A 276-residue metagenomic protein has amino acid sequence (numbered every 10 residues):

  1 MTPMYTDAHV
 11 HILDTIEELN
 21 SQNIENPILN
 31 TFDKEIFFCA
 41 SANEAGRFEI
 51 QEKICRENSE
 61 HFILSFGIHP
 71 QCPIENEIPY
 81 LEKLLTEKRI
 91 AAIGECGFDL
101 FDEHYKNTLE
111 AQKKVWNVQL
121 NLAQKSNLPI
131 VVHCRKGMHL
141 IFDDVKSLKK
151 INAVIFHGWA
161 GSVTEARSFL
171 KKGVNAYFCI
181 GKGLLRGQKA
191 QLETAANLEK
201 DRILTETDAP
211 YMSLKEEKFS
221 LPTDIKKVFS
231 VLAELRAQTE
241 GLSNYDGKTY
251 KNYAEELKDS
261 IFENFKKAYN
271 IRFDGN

Functional and structural regions predicted by a protein language model:
M1-N276: Mid-domain alpha/beta scaffold segments of enzyme catalytic cores
